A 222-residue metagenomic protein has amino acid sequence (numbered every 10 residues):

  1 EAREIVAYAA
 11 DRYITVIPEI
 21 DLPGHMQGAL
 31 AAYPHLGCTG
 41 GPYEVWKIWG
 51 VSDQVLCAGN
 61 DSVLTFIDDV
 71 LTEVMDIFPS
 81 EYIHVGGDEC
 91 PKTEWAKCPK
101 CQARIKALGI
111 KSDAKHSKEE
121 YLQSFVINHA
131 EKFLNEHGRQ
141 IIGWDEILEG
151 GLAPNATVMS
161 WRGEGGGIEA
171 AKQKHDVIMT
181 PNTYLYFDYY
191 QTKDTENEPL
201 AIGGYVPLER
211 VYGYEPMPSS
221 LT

Functional and structural regions predicted by a protein language model:
E1-R139: Substrate-binding cleft of carbohydrate-active enzyme catalytic domains
Q140-A156, W161-T222: Flexible, acidic glycine-rich loops studded with aromatic residues
